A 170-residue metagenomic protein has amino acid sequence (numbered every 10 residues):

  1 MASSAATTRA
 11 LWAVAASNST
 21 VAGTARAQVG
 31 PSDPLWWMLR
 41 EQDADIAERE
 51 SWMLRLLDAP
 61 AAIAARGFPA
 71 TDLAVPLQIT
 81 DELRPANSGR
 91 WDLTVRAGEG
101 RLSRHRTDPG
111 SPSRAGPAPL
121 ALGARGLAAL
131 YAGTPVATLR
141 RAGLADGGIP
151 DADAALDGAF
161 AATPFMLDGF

Functional and structural regions predicted by a protein language model:
M1-F170: Intrinsically disordered, low-complexity, positively biased terminal segments
